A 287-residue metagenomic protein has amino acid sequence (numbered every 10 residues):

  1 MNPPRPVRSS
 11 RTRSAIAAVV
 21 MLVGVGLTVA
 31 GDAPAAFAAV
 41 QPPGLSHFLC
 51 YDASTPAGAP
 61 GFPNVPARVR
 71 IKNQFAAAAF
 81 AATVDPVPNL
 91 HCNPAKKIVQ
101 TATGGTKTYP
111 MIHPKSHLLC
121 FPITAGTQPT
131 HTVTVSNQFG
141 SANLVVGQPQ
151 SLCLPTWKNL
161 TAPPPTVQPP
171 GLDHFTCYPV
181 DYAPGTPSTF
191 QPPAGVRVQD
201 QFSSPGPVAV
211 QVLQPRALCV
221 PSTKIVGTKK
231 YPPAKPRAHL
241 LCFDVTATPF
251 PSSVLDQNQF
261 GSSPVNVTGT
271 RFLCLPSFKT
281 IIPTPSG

Functional and structural regions predicted by a protein language model:
N2-F37: Secretory targeting and sorting signals
P4, A53-S54, A95, T124 (+5 more regions): Small disulfide-bonded, cysteine-rich extracellular recognition modules and tandem repeats
V23-G24, V29, H47, C120 (+5 more regions): Generic detector of low-complexity/intrinsically disordered segments and short hydrophobic N-terminal stretches
T28, S252-V254: Short linear motifs centered on Gly/Pro in flexible linkers and helix caps
F37-L45: Cleaved targeting-peptide boundary
L45-F62, P114-T130, G171-F190, P236-P251: Extracellular/lumenal glycan-associated surfaces
A67-H113, V133-P170, A194-P233, L255-Q257 (+1 more regions): Short, flexible domain-boundary/linker segments around small modular repeats
